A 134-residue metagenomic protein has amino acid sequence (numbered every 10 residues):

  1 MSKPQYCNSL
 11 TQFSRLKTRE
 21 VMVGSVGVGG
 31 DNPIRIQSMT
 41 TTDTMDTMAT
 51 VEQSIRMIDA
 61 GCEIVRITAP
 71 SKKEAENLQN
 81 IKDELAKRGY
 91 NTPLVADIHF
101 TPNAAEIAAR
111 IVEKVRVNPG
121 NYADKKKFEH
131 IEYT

Functional and structural regions predicted by a protein language model:
S2-N8, F13-I67, K72-L94, I98-T134: Alpha/beta enzyme core
